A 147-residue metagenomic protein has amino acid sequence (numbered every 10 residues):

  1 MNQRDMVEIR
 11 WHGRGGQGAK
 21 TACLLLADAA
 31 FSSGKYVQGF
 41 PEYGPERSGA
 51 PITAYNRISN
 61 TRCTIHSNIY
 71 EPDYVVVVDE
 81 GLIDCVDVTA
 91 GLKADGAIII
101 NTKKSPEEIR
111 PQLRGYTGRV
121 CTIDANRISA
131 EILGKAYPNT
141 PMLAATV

Functional and structural regions predicted by a protein language model:
M1-V147: Active-site cofactor/cluster-binding pocket
